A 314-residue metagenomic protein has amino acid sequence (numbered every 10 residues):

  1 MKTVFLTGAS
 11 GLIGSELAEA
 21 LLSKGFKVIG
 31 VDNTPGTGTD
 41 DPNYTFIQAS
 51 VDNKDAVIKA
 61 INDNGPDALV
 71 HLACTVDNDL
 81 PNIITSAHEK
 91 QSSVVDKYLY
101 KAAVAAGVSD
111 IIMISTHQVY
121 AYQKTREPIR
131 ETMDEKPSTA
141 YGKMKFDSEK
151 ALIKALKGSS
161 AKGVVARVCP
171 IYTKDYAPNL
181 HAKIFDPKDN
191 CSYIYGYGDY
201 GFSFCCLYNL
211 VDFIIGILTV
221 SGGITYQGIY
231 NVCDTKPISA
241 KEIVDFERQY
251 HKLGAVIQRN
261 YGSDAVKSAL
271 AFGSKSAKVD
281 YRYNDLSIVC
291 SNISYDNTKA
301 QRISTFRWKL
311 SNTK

Functional and structural regions predicted by a protein language model:
V4-K24: N-terminal Rossmann NAD(P)H-binding glycine-rich loop of SDR-like oxidoreductase domains
V51-S93: NAD(P)H-binding glycine-rich loop region in Rossmannoid oxidoreductase-like domains and their noncatalytic homologs
K90, V94-V95, T125-A166, P170-I171: Catalytic helix-loop patch of NAD(P)-dependent Rossmann-fold dehydrogenases
K97-A140: Conserved Rossmann-fold NAD(P)-dependent oxidoreductase catalytic core, especially the SDR/UDP-sugar
A155-F202, L207-N209, G216: NAD(P)-dependent short-chain dehydrogenase/reductase
T173, Y195-G201, G228-I238, R248-Q249 (+2 more regions): Glycine-rich Rossmann NAD(P)(H)-binding loop
F213-Y281: Mid/C-terminal beta-alpha module of Rossmann-like enzyme folds, strongest in SDR-family dehydrogenases/epimerases
I238, I257, D280-K314: C-terminal amphipathic/interface module of NAD(P)-dependent oxidoreductases and related NAD-binding regulators
